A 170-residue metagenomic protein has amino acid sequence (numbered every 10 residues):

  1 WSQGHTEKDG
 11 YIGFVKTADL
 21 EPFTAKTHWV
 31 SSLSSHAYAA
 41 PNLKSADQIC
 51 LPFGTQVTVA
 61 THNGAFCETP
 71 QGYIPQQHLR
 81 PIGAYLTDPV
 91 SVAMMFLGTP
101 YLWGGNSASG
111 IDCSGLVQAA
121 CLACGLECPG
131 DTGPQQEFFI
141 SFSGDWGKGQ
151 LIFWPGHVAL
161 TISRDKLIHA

Functional and structural regions predicted by a protein language model:
W1, L51-V59, K148-Q150: Loop/turn positions that initiate beta-strands
S2-Q3, W154: Tryptophan-centric aromatic hotspots in well-structured domains and transmembrane helices
H5-H36, N42-S45, Q56-T99: Boundary regions of SH3-family modules and the immediately adjacent low-complexity/disordered segments in eukaryotic
F23-Y38, A119-Q135: Short, basic/aromatic beta-hairpin or loop at an interaction surface
A37-D47, Q135-S143: Short alpha-helix capping/helix-loop boundary micro-motifs
A93, S107-C124: Active-site nucleophilic cysteine motif
Y101-S107: Second-shell loop/turn segments in exported
L126-A170: ...with weaker cross-activation on analogous glycine-rich loops/strands in unrelated enzymes
